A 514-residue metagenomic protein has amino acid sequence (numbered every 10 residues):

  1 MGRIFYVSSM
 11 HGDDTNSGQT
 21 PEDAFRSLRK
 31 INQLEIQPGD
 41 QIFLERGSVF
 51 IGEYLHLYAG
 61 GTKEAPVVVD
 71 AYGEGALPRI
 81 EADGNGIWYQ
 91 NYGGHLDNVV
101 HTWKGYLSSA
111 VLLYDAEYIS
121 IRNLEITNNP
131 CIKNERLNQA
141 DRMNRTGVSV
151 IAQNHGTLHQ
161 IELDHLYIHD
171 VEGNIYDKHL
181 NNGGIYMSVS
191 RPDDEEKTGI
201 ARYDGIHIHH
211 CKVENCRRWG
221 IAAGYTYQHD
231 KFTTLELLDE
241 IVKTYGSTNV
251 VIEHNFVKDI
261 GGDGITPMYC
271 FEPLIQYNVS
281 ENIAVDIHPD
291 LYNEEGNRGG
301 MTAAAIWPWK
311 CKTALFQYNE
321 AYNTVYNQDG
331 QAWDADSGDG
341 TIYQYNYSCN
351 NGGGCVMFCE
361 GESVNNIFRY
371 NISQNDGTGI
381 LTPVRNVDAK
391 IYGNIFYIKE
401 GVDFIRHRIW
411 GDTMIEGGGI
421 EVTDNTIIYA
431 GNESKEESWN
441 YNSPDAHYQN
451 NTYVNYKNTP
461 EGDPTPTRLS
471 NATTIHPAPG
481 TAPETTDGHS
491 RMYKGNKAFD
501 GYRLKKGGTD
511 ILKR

Functional and structural regions predicted by a protein language model:
V7-E45, Y502-R503, G508-K513: Acidic Gly/Asp/Thr-rich repetitive segments characteristic of extracellular carbohydrate-active and adhesion proteins
M10-T15, G47-F50, G61, Y72-A76 (+2 more regions): Acidic glycine-/aspartate-rich tracts in secreted/extracellular proteins
H11-L28, A82-H101, D487-S490: Short, polar loop/linker segments at the starts of domains and inter-domain junctions
R29-E35, F50-G61, R79-A82, Y269 (+1 more regions): Short, T/G/N/S-enriched strand-turn elements that build extracellular solenoid repeat scaffolds
F43, G60-D141, D170-K178: Right-handed parallel beta-helix/beta-spiral solenoid domain characteristic of secreted/periplasmic
Y54-L57, I87-L112, E135-N154, Y176-G199 (+9 more regions): Extracellular beta-strand/beta-solenoid scaffold signature
P66, G75, E117-N128, G156-E172 (+12 more regions): Right-handed parallel beta-helix
I87-Y89, I185, R191, M414-R514: Acidic, glycine- and Ser/Thr-rich low-complexity intrinsically disordered tracts in extracellular/secreted proteins
